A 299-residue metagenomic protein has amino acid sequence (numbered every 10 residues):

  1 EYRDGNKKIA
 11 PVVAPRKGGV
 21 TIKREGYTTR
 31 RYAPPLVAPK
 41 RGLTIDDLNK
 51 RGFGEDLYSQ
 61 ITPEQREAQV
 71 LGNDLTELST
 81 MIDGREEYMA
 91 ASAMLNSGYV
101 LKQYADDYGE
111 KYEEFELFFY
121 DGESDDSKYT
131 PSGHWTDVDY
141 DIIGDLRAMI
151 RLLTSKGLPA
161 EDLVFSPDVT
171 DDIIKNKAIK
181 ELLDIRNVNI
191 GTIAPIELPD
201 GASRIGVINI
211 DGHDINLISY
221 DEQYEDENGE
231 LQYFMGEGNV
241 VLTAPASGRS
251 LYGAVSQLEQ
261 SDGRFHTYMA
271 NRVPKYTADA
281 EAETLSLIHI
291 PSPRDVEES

Functional and structural regions predicted by a protein language model:
E1-D56: Assembly/oligomerization interface modules of large self-assembling protein complexes
N6-K8, G248-A254, R294: Short, surface-exposed beta-strand/loop "edge" segments at domain boundaries and coil↔beta transitions
P35-D121, D145-D171, A278-L287: Long, contiguous amphipathic alpha-helices that act as assembly "spine/axial" helices in icosahedral shell and virion
K128-A148: Short N-terminal edge-element motif at the start of the domain
K156-Y252: Extended oligomerization regions of viral-like shell subunits
L231-L287: C-terminal structured domain segments
I288-P293: Conserved small/polar residues in nucleotide/adenosyl-binding loops
V296-E298: Extended, polar beta-sheet/loop recognition surfaces of beta-rich domains that mediate binding to diverse ligands
